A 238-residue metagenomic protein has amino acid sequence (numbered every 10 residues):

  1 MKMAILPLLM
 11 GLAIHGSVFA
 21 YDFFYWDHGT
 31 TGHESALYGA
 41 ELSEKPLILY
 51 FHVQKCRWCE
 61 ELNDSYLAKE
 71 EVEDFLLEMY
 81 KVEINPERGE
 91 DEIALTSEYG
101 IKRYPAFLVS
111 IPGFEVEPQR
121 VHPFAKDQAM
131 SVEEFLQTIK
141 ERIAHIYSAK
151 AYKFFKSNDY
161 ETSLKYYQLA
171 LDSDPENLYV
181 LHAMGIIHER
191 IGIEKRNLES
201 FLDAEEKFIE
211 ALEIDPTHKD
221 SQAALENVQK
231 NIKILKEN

Functional and structural regions predicted by a protein language model:
F23-T31, F51-H52, K69-D91: Thiol-based oxidoreductase modules, predominantly thioredoxin-like and allied folds used for disulfide exchange
F51-S65: Conserved redox-active cysteine motifs that mediate thiol-disulfide chemistry, especially di-cysteine Cys-X(1-2)-Cys
K102-I143: Non-catalytic, surface beta->alpha helical segment in thiol-disulfide oxidoreductase systems
H145-S173, I193: Alpha-helical segment of the N-proximal tetratricopeptide repeat
